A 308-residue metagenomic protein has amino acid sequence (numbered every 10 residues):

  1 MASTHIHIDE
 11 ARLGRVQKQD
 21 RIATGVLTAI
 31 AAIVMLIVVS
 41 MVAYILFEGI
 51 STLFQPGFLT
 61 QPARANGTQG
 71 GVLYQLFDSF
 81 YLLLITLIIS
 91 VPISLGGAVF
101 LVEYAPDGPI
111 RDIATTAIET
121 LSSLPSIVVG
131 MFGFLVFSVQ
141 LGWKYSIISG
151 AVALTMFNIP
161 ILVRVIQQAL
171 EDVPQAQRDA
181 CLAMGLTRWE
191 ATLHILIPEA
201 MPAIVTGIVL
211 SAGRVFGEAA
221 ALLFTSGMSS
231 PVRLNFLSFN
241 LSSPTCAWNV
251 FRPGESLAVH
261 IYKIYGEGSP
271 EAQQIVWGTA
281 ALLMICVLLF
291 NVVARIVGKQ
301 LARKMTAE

Functional and structural regions predicted by a protein language model:
I6-A29, I45-T86, D107, K263-Q274: Periplasmic/extracellular loop-to-transmembrane helix junction in inner-membrane transport proteins
T28, Q75, S79, T116-E119 (+3 more regions): Residue-level signal for discrete positions within transmembrane alpha-helices of multi-pass small-molecule
A63-N66, L222-M284: Interhelical loop and adjacent transmembrane-helix boundary motif in polytopic membrane transport permeases
F77, Y81-I89, I93, G97 (+4 more regions): Hydrophobic alpha-helical transmembrane segments of multipass integral membrane proteins, especially permease/channel
T86-I118, A294-R303: Transmembrane-helix boundary motif in ABC transporter permease subunits
L87, R188-S226: Transmembrane alpha-helices
P106-R111, T115, P174, R178-T206: Amphipathic cytosolic juxtamembrane alpha-helices at the membrane-cytosol interface of multi-pass membrane transporters
E119-M156: Generic hydrophobic transmembrane alpha-helix motif, especially the helices
